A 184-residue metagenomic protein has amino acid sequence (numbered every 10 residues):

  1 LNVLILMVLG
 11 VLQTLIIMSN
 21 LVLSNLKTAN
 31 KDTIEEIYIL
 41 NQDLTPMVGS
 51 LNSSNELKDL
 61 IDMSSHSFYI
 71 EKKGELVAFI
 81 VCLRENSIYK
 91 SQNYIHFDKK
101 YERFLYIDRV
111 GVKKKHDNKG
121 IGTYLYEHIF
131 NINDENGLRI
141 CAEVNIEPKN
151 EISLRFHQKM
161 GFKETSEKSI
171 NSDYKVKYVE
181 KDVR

Functional and structural regions predicted by a protein language model:
S19-I37: A short beta-loop-alpha structural element at the N-terminal edge of CoA-dependent acyl/N-acetyltransferase catalytic
P46-K73: Active-site rim helix/loop that mediates acceptor-substrate recognition in acyltransferases
V81-R109: Conserved acyl-donor/pantetheine-binding loop and adjacent beta-alpha core of acyl/acetyltransferases and related
D108-D117, I146-E147: A short, internal acetyl-CoA/4′-phosphopantetheine-binding micro-motif in the GNAT/acyltransferase core
V112, N118-N131, K159: Conserved acetyl-CoA-binding loop-helix of GNAT-fold acetyltransferases
N133-I146: Conserved GNAT acetyl-CoA-binding A-motif
I146-S166: Conserved active-site alpha-helix within GNAT-family acetyltransferase domains
S169-R184: C-terminal "cap" of GNAT-fold acetyltransferases
